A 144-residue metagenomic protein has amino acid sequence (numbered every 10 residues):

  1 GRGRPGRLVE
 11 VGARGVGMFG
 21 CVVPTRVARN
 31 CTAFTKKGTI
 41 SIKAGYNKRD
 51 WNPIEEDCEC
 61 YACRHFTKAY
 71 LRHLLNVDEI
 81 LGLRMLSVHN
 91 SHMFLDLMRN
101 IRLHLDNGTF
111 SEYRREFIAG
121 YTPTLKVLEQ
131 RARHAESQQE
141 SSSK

Functional and structural regions predicted by a protein language model:
G1-I54: Glycine-rich phosphate/ribose-binding loops and adjacent secondary-structure elements that form binding surfaces
D57-K144: C-terminal extensions of enzymes
